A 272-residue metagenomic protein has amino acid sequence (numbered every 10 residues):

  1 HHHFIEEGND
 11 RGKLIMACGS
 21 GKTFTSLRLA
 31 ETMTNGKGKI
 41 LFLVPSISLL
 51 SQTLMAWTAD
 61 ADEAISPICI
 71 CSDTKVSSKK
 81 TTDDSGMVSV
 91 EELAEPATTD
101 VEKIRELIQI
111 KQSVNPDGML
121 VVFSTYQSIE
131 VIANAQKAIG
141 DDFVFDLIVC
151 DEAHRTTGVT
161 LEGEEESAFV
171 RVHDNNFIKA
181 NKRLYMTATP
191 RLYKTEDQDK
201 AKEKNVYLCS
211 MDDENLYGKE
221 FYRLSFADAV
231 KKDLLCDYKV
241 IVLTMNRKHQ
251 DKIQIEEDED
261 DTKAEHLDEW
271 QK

Functional and structural regions predicted by a protein language model:
H1-E6: Pre-Walker A adenine-sensing motif
E7-K13, G38, L120: Pre-Walker A (Motif I) flank of P-loop NTPase domains
G8-L29: Walker A/P-loop
T34-D62, S66-T81, Y126-S128: Conserved Walker A/P-loop ATP-binding site and its immediately adjacent core in helicase/helicase-like ATPase domains
C69-K79, L93-E102, T125-V131, R155-T156: Conserved helicase motor
I104-V144: Conserved helix/coil segment N-terminal to the catalytic DExD/H
Q127-S128, A138-Y185, T189-R191: SF2 helicase catalytic motif II
T195-K272: Interdomain helical connector at the RecA1-RecA2 junction of SF1/SF2 helicase-like NTPases
